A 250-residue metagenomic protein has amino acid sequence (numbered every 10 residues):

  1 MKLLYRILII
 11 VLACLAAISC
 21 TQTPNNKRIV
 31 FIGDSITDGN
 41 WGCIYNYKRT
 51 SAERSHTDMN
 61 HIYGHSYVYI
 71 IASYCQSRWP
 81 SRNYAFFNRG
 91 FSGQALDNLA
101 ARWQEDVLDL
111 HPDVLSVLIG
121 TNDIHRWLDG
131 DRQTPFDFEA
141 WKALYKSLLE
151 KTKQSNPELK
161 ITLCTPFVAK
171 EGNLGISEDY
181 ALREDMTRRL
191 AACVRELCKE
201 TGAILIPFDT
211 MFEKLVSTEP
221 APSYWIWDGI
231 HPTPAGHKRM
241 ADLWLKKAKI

Functional and structural regions predicted by a protein language model:
M1-L8: Bacterial N-terminal signal peptides that target proteins for export
K2, Q22-P24, K48, I62-H65 (+2 more regions): Alpha-helical cap/lid subdomain in secreted, periplasmic, or secretory-pathway luminal O-acyl-processing enzymes
V11-N26: Bacterial Sec-dependent signal peptides at the C-terminal "C-region" and cleavage site
N25-H61: Short glycine-rich His-centered loop
R89-S92: Acidic helix-start/capping segments at beta-turn-to-alpha-helix junctions
